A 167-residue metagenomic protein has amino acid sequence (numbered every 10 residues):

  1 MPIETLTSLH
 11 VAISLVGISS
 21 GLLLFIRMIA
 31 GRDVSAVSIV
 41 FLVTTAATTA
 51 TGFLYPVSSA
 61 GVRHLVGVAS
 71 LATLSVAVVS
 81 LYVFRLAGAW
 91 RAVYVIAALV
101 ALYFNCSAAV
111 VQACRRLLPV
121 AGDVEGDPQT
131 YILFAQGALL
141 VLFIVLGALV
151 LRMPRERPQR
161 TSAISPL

Functional and structural regions predicted by a protein language model:
P2-L167: Polytopic transmembrane helical bundles with strong interfacial aromatic enrichment
